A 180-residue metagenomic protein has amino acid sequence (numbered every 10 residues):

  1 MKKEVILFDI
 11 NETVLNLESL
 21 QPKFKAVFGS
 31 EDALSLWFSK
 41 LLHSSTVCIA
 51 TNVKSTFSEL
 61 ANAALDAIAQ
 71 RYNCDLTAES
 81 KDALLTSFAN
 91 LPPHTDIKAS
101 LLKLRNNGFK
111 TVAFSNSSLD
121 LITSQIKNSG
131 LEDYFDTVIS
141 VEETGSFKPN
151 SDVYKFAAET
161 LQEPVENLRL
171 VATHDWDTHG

Functional and structural regions predicted by a protein language model:
M1-L42: Active-site neighborhood of HAD-like aspartate-dependent phosphohydrolases
Q21, L34, F38, S58-D66 (+1 more regions): An amphipathic alpha-helix signature
K23, S45-A50, L121-T123: A short acidic, helix-capping loop that chelates divalent metal ions and anchors anionic groups
T46-D82: A metal-dependent, Asp-based hydrolase signature
E79-P92, I97-K127, I139-V141: Substrate-recognition element of Asp-dependent hydrolases with the DxDx(T/V) motif
V112, S118-R169, H179: Substrate-recognition "cap/lid" segment bordering the active-site pocket of phosphatases
A172: Nucleotide-sugar-dependent
